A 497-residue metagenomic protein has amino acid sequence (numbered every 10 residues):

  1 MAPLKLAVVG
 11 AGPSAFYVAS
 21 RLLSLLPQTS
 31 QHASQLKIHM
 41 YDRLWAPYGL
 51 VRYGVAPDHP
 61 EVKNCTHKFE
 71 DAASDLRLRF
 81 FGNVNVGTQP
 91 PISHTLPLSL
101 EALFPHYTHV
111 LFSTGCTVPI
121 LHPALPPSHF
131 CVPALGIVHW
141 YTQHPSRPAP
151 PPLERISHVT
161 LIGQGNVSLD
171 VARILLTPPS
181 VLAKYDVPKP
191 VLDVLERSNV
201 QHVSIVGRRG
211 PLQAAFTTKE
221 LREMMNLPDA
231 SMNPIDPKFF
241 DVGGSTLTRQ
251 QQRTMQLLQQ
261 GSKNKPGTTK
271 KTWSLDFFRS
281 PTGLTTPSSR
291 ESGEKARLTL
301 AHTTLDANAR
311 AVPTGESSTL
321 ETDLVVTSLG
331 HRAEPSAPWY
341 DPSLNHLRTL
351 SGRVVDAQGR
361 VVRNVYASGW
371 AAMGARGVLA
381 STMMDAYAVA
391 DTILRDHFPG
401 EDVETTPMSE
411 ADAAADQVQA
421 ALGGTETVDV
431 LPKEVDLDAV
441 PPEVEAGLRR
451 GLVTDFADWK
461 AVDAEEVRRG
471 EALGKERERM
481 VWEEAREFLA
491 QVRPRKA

Functional and structural regions predicted by a protein language model:
A2-V9, P13-Y41, G54-C65, D75 (+13 more regions): Rossmann-like nucleotide/phosphate-binding core characteristic of flavoprotein oxidoreductases
S14, A46, T117, V167 (+1 more regions): Conserved Rossmann-like nucleotide-cofactor binding loop
S20, V51-Y53, H122-L125, V171-I174 (+1 more regions): Short acidic, glycine/serine/threonine-rich loops at helix termini
L26-L36, L169, R173-V312, I393 (+3 more regions): Dinucleotide-binding/catalytic capping subdomain of oxidoreductase cores
I38-W45, I205-R209, W370: Conserved acidic E/D residue at the C-terminus of a beta-strand in Rossmann-like folds
E70-H158: Glycine/serine-rich phosphate-binding loop and adjoining beta1-alpha1 elements at the start of nucleotide-handling
P119-R197, H346-V355: Glycine-rich dinucleotide-binding loop and its adjacent helix/turn
I156-H158, G369-G374: Glycine- and acidic
